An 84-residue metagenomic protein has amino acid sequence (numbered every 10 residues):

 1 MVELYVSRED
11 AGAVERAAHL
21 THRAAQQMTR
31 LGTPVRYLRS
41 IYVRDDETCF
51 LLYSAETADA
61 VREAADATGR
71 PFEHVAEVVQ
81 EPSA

Functional and structural regions predicted by a protein language model:
M1-R30, P34, V43-D45, A58 (+2 more regions): Short S/T/G/P-rich N-terminal loop/turn motif that feeds into the first structured element of a domain
P34-S40, H74: A short linear hydrophobic-aromatic micro-motif
V43-E47, A67-A84: Glycine-rich beta-strand-turn "strand-cap" elements at beta-sheet edges
L52-S54: Short hydrophobic/aromatic beta-strand micro-patches that form the beta-sheet surface supporting nucleotide- or nucleic
T57-A58, G69: Short, surface-exposed beta-strand-loop junctions and turns on beta-sheet-rich folds
